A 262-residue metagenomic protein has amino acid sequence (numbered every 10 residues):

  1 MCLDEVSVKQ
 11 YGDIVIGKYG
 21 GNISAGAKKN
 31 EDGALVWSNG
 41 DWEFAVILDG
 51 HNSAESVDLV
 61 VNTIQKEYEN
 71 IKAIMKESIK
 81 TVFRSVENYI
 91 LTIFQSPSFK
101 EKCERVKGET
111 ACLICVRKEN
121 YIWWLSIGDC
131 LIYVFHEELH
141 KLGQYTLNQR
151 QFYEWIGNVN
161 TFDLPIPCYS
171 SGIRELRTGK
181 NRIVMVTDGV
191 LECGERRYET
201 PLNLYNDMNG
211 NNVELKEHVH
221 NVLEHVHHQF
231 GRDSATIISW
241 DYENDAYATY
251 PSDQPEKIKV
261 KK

Functional and structural regions predicted by a protein language model:
M1-K262: PP2C/PPM-type serine/threonine phosphatase catalytic domain
